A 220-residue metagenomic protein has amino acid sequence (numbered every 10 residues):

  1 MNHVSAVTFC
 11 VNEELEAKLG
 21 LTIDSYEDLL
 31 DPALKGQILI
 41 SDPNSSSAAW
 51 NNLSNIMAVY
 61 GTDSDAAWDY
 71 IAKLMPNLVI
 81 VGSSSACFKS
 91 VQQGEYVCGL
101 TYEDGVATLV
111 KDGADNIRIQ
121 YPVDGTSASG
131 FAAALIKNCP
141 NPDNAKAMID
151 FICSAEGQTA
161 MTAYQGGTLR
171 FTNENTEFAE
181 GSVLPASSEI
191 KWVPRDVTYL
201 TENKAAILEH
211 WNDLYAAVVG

Functional and structural regions predicted by a protein language model:
M1-E95: Extracytoplasmic ligand-binding site segments that recognize negatively charged/polar headgroups
M1-V4, D31-A33, Q92-Q93, K111-D112 (+2 more regions): Extracellular/periplasmic catalytic domains that process cell-envelope and extracellular macromolecules
E13, D42, E103-D104, Y164-Q165: Short secondary-structure boundary segments
E27-L30, M57, A72, F88 (+7 more regions): Non-transmembrane alpha-helical segments in soluble domains of secreted/periplasmic/extracellular proteins
D69-L74, I80-V81, G113-C139: Periplasmic-binding protein-like
Q92, V97-N116: A ligand-binding cleft/hinge motif common to bilobed small-molecule-binding domains
T126-S127, F131, I136-R195: Mature extracytoplasmic/periplasmic domains
E189-G220: Conserved C-terminal helix/tail region of periplasmic/extracytoplasmic solute-binding proteins
